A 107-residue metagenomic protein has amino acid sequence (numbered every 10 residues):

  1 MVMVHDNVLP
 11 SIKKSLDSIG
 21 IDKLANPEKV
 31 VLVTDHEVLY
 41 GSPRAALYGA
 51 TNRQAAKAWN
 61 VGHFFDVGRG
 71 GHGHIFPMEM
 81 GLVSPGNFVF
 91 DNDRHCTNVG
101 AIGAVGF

Functional and structural regions predicted by a protein language model:
M1-F107: Fe-S-dependent hydro-lyases/dehydratases of central metabolism
